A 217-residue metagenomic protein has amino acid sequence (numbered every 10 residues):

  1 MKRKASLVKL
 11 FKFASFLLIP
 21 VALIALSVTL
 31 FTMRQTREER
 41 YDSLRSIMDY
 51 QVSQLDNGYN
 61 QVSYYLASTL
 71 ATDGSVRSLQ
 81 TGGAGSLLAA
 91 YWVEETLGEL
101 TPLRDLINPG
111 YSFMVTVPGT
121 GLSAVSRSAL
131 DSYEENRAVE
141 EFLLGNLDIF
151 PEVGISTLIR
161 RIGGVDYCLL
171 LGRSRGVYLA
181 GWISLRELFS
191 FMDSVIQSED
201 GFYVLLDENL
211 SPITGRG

Functional and structural regions predicted by a protein language model:
R3-E38, D42: Extreme N-terminal signal-anchor transmembrane helix of membrane signaling/transducer proteins, especially in bacteria
K4, F11-L18, N60, L66 (+4 more regions): Carboxylate-rich, polar loop motifs that coordinate divalent cations or form catalytic acidic clusters
V21-I24, Q51-Q54, G58, V195: Histidine kinase transmitter module recognition
D42-Y50, Q54-I149: Extracytoplasmic/periplasmic sensory segments of membrane signal-transduction proteins
E95-I107, R175-G215: Solvent-exposed, extracytoplasmic
G121-R127, V165-C168, I213-G215: Short, solvent-exposed polar/charged micro-motifs at secondary-structure junctions
Y133-E141, R161-I196: Conserved beta-strands of PAS-like sensory domains
L144-S174, D200-V204, N209, G217: Membrane-proximal, non-catalytic sensory/regulatory domains of signal-transducing membrane proteins
